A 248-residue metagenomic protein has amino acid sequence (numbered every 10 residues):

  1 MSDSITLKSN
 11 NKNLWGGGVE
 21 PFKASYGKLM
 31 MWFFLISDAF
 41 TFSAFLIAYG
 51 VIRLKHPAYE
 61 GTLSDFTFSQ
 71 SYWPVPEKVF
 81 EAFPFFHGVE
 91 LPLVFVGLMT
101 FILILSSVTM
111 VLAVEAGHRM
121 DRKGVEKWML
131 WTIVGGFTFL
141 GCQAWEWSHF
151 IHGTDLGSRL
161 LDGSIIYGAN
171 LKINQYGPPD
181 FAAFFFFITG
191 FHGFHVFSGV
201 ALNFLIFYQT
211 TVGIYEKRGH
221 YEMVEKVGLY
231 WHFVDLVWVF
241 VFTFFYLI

Functional and structural regions predicted by a protein language model:
M1-I248: ...captures the hydrophobic TM-helix bundle architecture rather than a specific catalytic motif, and can also fire on
